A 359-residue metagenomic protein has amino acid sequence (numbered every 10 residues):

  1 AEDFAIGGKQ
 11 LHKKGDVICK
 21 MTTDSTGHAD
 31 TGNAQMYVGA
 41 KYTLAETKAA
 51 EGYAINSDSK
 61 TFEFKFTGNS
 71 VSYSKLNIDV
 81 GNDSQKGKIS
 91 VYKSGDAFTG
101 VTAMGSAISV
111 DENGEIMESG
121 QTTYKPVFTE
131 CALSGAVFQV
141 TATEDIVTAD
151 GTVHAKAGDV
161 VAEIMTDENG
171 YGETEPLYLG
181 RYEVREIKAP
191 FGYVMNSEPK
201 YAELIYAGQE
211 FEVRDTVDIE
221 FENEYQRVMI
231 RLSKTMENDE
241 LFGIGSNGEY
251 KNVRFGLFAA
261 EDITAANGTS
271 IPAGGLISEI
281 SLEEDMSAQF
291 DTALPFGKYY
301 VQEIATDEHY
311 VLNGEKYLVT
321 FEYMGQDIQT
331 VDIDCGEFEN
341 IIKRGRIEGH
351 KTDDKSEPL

Functional and structural regions predicted by a protein language model:
A1-L359: Solvent-exposed loop/turn and edge beta-strand elements of beta-rich ligand-binding domains
